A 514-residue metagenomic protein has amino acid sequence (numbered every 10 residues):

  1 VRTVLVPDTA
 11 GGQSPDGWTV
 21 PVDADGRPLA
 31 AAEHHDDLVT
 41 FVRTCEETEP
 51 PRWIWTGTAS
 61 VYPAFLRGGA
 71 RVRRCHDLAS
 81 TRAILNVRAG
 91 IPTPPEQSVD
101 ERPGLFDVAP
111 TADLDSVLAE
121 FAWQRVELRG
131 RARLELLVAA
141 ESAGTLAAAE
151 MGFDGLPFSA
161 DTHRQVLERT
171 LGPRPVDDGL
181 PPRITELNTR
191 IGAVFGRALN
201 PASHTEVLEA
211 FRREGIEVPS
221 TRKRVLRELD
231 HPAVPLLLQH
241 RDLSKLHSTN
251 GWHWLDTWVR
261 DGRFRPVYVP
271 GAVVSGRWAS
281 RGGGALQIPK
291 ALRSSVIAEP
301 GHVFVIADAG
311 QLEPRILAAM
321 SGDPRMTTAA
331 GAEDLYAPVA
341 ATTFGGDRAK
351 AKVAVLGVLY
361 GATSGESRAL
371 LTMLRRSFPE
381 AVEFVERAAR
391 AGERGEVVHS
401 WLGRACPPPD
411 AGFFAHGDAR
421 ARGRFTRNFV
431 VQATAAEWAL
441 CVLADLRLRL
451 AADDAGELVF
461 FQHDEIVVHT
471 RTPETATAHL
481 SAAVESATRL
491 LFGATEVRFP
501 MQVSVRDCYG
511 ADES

Functional and structural regions predicted by a protein language model:
V1-L29, L118-I288, G301-V303, E386-R390 (+3 more regions): Conserved "right-hand" nucleotidyltransferase catalytic core of DNA-directed polymerases
V1-P21, D25-H35, V305, E313-L317 (+8 more regions): Hydrophobic multi-pass inner-membrane translocation pores used for secretion and envelope-lipid/glycan export
R2, G12-G130, E135, Q311: Conserved DEDDh/DEDDy metal-dependent 3′-5′ exonuclease domain
V72-C75, L458, F499-V503: Generic structural signal for residues in well-ordered beta-strands
L78-L134, E141-D154, H204-T205, T221-R224 (+1 more regions): Helical catalytic core of nucleic-acid polymerases
P157, A309, H469-T470: Non-catalytic interaction-recognition regions
P175-V176, T185-D230, A362-A369, R376-E383 (+2 more regions): C-terminal polymerase-core module
R197-G346, W401-E465, L480-T488: Acidic, glycine-rich two-metal-ion catalytic cores of nucleic acid-processing enzymes
